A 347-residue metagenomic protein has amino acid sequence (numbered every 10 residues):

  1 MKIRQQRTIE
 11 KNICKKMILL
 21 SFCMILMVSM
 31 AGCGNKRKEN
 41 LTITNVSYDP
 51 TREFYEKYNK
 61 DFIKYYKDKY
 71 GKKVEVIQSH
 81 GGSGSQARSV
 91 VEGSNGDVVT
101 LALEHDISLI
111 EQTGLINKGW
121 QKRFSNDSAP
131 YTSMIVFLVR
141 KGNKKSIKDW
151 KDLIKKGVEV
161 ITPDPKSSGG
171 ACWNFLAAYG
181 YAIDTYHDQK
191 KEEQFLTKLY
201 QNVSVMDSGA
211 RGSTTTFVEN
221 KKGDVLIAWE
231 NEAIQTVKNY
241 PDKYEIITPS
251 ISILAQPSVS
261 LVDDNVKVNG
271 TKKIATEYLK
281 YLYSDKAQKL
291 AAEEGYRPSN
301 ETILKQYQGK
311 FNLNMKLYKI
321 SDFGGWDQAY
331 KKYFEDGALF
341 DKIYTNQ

Functional and structural regions predicted by a protein language model:
I3-L20: Bacterial N-terminal signal peptides that target proteins for export
V28-G32: C-terminal motif of bacterial Sec signal peptides marking the signal peptidase cleavage site
R37-S167, N314, Y344-T345: N-terminal segment of the mature folded domain
V46-Y48, V139-K141, V158-T185, L199-V203 (+1 more regions): Short beta-strand->loop
A129-V136, L196-Y200, D207-S208, N239-K272: Periplasmic-binding protein-like
G142-K148, S167, G180-D188, N265-K273: Short helix-loop capping/hinge motifs at secondary-structure junctions, enriched in acidic/polar residues
T185-S250: Ligand-binding pocket segment of bilobal, Venus flytrap-like solute-binding proteins
V266-Q347: Extracellular/periplasmic juxtamembrane helices and adjacent flexible linkers that interface with membrane partners
